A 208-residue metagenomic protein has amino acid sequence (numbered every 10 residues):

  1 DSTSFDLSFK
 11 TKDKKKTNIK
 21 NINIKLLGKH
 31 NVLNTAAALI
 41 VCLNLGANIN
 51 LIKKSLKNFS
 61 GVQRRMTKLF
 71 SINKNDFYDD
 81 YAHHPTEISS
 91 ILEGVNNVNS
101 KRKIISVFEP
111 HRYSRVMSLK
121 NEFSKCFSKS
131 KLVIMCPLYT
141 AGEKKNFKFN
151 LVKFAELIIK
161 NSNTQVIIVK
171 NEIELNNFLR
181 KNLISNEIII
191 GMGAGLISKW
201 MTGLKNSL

Functional and structural regions predicted by a protein language model:
D1-D6: A short, compositionally biased
D13-K129: Nucleotide phosphate-binding/pyrophosphate-handling subdomain across enzymes that bind or process nucleotide phosphates
H83, P110-Y113, L138-A141, A194-I197: Short glycine-rich anion-binding loops that position phosphate/pyrophosphate groups of nucleotides and phosphorylated
S90, S118-K120, N146-F147, R180 (+1 more regions): Short amphipathic alpha-helical segments
E93-N96, N121-K125, F149-L151, S185 (+1 more regions): Short, solvent-exposed amphipathic alpha-helical segments in soluble enzyme and RNA/protein-processing domains
S106-F108, M135, G191: Structural beta-sheet core signal
S124-S185: C-terminal helical cap/extension that packs against the catalytic core of soluble nucleotide-cofactor enzymes
L175-K205: A glycine-rich beta-strand to alpha-helix segment that forms a phosphate/ribose-binding loop at ligand/cofactor sites
